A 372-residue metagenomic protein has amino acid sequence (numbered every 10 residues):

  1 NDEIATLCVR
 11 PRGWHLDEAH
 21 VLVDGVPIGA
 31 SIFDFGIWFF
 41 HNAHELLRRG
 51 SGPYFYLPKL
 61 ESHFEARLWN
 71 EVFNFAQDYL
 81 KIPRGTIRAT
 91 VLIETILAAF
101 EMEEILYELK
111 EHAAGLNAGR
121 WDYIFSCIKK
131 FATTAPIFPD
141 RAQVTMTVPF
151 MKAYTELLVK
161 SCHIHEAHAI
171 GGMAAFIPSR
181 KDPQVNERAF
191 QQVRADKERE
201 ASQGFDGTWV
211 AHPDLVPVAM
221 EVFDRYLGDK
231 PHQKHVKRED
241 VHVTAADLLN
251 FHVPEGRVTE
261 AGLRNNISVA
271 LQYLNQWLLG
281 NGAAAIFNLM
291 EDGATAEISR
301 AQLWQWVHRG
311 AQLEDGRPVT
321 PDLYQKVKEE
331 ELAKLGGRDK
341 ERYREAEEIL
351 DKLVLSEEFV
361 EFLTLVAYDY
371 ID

Functional and structural regions predicted by a protein language model:
N1-D372: Expand to "…catalyze enediolate/carbanion chemistry for C-C bond making/breaking, isomerization, decarboxylation
